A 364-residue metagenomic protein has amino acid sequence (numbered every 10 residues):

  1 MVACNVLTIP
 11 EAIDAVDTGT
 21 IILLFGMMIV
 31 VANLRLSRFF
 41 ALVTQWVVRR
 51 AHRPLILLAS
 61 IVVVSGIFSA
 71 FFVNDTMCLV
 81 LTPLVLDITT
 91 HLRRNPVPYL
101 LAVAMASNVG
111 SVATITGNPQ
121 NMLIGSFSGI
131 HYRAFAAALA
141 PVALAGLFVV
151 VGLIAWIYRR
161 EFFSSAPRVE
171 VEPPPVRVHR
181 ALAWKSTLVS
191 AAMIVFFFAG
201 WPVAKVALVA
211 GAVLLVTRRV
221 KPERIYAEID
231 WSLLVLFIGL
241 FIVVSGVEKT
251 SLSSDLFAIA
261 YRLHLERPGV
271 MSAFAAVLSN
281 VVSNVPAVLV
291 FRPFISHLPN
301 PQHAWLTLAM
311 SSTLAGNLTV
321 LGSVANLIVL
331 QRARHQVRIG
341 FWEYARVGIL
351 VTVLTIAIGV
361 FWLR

Functional and structural regions predicted by a protein language model:
M1-C4, L24-M27, H52-V62, V103-T116 (+3 more regions): Small-residue-rich segments of transmembrane alpha-helices in multi-pass membrane proteins, especially helix faces
M1-N5, D17-I29, V80, A183-A192 (+2 more regions): Hydrophobic mid-bilayer segments of alpha-helices in multi-pass membrane transport proteins, especially secondary
I9-T20, Y132-V142, V176-A181, V195-V206 (+4 more regions): Interfacial loop-to-helix junctions that mark the boundaries of transmembrane helices in multi-pass membrane
P10-N95, W231-P301: Membrane-embedded alpha-helical segments and adjacent helix-loop junctions characteristic of multi-pass solute
T18-I29, A134-G152, Q302-L318: Alpha-helical transmembrane segments
S69-L79, P96-I130, V150-I154, S279-R292 (+2 more regions): Alpha-helical transmembrane segments and, especially, the helix-loop junctions at the ends of these helices
R94, L101, A113, R133-R177 (+2 more regions): Juxtamembrane and boundary regions of transmembrane helices in multi-pass small-molecule transporters and channels
L147-P222: Long, contiguous bundles of hydrophobic transmembrane helices that form the permeation core of multi-pass
